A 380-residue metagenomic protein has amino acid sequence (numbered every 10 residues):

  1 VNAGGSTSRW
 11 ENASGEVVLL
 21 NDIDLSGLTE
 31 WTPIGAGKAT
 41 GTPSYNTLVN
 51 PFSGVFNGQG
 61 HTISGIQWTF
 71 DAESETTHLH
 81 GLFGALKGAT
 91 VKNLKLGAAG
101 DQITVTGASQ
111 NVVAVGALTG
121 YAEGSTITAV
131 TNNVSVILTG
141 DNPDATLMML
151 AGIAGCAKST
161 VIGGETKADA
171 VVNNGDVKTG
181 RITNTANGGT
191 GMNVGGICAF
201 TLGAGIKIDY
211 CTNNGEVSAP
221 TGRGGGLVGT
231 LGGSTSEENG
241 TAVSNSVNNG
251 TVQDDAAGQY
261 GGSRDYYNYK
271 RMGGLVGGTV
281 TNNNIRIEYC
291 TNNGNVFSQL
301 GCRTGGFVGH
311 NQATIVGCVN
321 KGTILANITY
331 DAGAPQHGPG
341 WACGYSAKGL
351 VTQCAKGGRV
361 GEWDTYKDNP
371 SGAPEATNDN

Functional and structural regions predicted by a protein language model:
V1-N380: Surface-exposed repetitive/solenoidal architectures
